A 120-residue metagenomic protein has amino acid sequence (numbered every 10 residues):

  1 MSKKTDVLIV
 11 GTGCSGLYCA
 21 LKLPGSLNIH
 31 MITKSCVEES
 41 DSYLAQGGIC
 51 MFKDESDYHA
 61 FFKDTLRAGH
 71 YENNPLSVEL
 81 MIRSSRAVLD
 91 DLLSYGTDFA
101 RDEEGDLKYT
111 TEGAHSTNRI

Functional and structural regions predicted by a protein language model:
M1, K22-H30, F52-A60: Generic structural signal for short, solvent-exposed loop/turn connectors between secondary structure elements
M1, L17-L21, G48, D90: A generic short-segment signal for beta-strand/edge and adjacent turn/coil regions
M1-K4, E112: A short, basic/flexible loop-to-alpha-helix module at the beginning of a structural domain
M1-S2, K22-P24, V37-L44: Solvent-exposed alpha-helices and their adjacent loops that cap or buttress functional pockets in soluble metabolic
T5-M31: N-terminal Rossmann-like FAD-binding beta1-loop-alpha1 element of flavoenzymes
V37-I120: Conserved N-terminal/central alpha/beta ligand/cofactor-binding core
